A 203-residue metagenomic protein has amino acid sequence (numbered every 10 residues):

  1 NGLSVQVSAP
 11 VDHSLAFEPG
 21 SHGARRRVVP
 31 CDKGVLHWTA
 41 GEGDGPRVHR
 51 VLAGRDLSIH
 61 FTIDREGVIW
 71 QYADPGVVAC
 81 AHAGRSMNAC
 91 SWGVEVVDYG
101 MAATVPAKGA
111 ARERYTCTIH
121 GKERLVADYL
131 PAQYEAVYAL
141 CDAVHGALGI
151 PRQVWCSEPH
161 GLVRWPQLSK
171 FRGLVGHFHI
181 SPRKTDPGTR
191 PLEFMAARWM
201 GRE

Functional and structural regions predicted by a protein language model:
N1-H13, R27, T104-E203: Basic/polar, cationic surfaces and motifs that engage anionic cell-wall and phosphate/carboxylate ligands
N1-N88: N-terminal catalytic cores of peptidoglycan-degrading enzymes
P30, W92, C156: Carbohydrate-interacting regions of secretory-pathway proteins
K33, S91-G93, R172-V175: Structural preference for beta-strand elements that scaffold enzyme active sites
H37, T62, G93-E95, Y138 (+1 more regions): Residues within well-ordered beta-strands of beta-sheet-rich folds
W38-A40, V96, F178: Residues immediately flanking
E42, G100-A102, P182: Feature marks short, surface-exposed loop/turn motifs that line or immediately flank catalytic pockets and channel
L52-Q133: Peptidoglycan-targeting cell-wall enzymes and recognition modules
